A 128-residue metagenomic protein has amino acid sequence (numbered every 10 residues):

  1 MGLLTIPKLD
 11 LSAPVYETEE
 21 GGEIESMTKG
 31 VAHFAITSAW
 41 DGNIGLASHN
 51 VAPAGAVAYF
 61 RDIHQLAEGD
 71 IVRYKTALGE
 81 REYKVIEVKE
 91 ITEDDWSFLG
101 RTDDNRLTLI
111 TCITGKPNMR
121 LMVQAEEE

Functional and structural regions predicted by a protein language model:
M1-E128: Solvent-exposed, non-transmembrane regions of membrane-associated and secreted proteins
